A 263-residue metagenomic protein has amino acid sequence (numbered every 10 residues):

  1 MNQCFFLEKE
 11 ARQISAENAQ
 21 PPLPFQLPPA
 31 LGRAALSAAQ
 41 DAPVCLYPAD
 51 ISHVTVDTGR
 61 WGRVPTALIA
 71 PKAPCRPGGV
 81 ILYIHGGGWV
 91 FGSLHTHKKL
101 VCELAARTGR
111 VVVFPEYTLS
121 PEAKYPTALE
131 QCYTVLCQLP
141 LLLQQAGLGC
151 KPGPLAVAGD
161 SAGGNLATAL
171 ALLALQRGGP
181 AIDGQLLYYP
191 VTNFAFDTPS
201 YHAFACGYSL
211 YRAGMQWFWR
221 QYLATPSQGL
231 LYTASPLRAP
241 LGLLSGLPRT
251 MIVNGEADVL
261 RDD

Functional and structural regions predicted by a protein language model:
M1-K72, Q228: A glycine/proline-hinged amphipathic helix-loop "lid/cap" segment that gates access to hydrophobic ligand pockets
T66-P77, L237-L244: Short beta-strand-to-loop junctions in surface cap/lid or active-site-entrance loops
P77-G87: Short beta-strand element of the alpha/beta-hydrolase
H95-F114: Short amphipathic alpha-helix adjacent to the substrate-entry channel of hydrolases
A123-Q145: Alpha/beta-hydrolase active-site loop
P140-V157: Gly/Ser-rich "nucleophile elbow"/oxyanion-hole loop immediately N-terminal to the catalytic nucleophile in hydrolases
P152-P154, T168-D263: Alpha/beta hydrolase fold serine-hydrolase catalytic domain that processes acyl esters and thioesters
G159, G163, A167: Gly/Ala-rich beta-loop-alpha elbow adjacent to hydrolase catalytic centers
